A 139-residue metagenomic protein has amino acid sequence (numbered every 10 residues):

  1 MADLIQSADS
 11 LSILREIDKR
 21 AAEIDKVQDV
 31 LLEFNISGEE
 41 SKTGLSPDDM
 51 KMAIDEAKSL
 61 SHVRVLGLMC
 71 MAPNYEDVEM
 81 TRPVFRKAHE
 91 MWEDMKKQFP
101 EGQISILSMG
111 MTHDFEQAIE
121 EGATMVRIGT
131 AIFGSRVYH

Functional and structural regions predicted by a protein language model:
M1-F115, I119-E121, F133: Conserved alpha/beta-domain cores
I119-H139: C-terminal helical cap(s) of enzyme catalytic domains, especially alpha/beta-barrels
